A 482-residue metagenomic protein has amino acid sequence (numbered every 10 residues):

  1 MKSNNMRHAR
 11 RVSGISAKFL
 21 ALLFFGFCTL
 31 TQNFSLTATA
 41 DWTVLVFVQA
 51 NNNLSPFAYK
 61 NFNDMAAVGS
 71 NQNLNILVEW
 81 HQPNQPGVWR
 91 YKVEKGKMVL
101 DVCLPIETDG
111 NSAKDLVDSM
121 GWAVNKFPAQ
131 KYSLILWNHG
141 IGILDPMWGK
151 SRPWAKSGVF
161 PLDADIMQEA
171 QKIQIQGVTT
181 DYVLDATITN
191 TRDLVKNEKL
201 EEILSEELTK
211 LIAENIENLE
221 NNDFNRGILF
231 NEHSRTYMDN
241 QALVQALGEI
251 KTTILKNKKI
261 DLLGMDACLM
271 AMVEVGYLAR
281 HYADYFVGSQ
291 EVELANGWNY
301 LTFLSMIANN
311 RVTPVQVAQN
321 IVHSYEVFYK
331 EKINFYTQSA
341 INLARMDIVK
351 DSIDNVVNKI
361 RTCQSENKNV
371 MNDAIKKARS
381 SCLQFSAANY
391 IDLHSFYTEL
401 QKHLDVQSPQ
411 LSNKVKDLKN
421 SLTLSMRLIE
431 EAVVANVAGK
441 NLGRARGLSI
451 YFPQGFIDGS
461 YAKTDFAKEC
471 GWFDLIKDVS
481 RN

Functional and structural regions predicted by a protein language model:
N4-N5: Intrinsic-disorder-associated, low-complexity terminal segments enriched in Asp/Asn/His/Tyr and depleted of Lys/Arg
K18-Q32: Bacterial N-terminal signal peptides
N33-T39: Sec/Tat signal peptide C-region and signal peptidase I cleavage site
T39-Q130, G149, P153-I166, A170 (+1 more regions): N-terminal extension/subdomain marker
A40, L162-N482: Terminal, contiguous helix-loop blocks that mediate binding/assembly
A50-N53, Q82-P86, N138-L144, A267-M272 (+2 more regions): Solvent-exposed loop/turn segments at secondary-structure junctions within structured extracellular/periplasmic domains
